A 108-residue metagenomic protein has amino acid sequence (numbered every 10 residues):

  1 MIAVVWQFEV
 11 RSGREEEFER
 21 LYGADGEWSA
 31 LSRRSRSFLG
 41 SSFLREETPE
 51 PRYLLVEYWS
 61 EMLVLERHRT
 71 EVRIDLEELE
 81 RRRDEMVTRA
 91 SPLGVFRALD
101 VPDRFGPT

Functional and structural regions predicted by a protein language model:
I2, L39-Y53, E77-T108: Glycine-rich beta-strand-turn "strand-cap" elements at beta-sheet edges
I2-E9, L39-E71: Short, well-ordered beta-strand segments in beta-rich or mixed alpha/beta enzyme and ligand-binding folds
E9-Y22: Short, surface-exposed ligand-recognition loops at beta-strand->loop->(often short) alpha-helix junctions that present
G23-G40, Y58-G94: An amphipathic, aromatic/His-enriched active-site/gating alpha helix that lines ligand/cofactor pockets
